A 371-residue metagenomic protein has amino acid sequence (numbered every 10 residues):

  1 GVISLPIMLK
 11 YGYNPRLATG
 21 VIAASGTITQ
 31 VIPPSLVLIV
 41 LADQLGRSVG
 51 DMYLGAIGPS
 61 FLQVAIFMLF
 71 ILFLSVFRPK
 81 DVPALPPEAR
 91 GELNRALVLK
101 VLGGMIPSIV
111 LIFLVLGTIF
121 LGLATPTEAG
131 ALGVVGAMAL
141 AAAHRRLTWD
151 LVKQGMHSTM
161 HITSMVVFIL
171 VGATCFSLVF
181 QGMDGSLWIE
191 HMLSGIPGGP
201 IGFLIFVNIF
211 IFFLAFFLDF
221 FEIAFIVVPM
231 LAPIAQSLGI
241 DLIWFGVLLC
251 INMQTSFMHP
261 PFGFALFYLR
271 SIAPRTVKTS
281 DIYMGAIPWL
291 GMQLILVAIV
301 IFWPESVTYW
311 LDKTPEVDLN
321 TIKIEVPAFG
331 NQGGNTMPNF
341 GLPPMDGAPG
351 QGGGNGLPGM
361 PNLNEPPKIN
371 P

Functional and structural regions predicted by a protein language model:
G1-P371: Alpha-helical transmembrane segments of multi-pass membrane transport proteins
